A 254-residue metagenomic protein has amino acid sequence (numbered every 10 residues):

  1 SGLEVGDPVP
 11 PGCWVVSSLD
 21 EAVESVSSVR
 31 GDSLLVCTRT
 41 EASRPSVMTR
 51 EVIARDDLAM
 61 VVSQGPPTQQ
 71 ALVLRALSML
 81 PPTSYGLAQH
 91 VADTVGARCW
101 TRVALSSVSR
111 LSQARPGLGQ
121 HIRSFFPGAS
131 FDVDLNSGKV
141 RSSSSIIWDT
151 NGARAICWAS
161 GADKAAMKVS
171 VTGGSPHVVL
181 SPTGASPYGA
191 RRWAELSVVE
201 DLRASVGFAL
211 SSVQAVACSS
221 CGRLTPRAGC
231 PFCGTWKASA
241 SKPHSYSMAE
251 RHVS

Functional and structural regions predicted by a protein language model:
S1-A165: Domain-scale terminal segments
A153-S254: Cys/His-clustered metal-coordination modules, chiefly Zn-binding fingers
